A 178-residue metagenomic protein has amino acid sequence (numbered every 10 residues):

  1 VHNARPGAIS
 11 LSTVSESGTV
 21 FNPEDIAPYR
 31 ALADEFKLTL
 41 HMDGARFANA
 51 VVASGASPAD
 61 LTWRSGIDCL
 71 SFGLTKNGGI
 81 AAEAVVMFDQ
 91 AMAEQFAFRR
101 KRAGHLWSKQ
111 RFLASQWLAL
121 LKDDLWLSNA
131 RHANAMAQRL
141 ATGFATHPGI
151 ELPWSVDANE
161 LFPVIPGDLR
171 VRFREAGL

Functional and structural regions predicted by a protein language model:
V1-W154, A158-A176: Conserved PLP-enzyme active-site core in the AAT-like
